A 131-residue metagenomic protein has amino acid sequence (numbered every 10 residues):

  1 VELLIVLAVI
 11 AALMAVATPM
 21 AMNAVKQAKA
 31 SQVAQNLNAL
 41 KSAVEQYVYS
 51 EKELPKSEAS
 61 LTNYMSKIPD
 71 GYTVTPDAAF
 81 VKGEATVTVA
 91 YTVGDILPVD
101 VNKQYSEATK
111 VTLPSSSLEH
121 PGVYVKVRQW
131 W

Functional and structural regions predicted by a protein language model:
V1-A21, A30: N-terminal single-pass transmembrane signal-anchor helix
A24, A34-K52: N-terminal alpha-helical signal peptides/signal-anchor transmembrane segments
A30, A34-L37, E58: Short, structured helix-loop boundary elements
Y49-L113, R128-W131: Extracellular/periplasmic head regions of type IV pilus-like filament subunits
S117-W131: Short, low-complexity, Pro/Ser/Thr/Gly-rich segments in the mature regions of secreted, periplasmic
